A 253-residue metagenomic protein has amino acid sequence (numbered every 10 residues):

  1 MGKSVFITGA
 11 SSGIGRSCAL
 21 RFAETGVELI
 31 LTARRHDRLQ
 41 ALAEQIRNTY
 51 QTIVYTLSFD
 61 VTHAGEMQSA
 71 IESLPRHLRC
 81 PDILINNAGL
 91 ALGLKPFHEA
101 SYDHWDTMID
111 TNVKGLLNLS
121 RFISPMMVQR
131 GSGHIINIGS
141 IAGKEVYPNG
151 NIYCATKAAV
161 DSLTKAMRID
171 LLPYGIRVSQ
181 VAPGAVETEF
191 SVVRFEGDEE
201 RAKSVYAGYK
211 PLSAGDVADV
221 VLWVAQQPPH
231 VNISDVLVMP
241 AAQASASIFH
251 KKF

Functional and structural regions predicted by a protein language model:
S11-S12: Conserved glycine-rich cofactor-binding loop
V27-A41: Conserved glycine-rich Rossmann-like NAD(P)H-binding loop of the short-chain dehydrogenase/reductase
K95-F97, H104-I109: Substrate-binding pocket helix/loop in short-chain dehydrogenase/reductase
S120, T156: Active-site helix of classical SDR
P125, I169-L172: Alpha-helical segment proximal to the catalytic Tyr-Lys
S140: Residue(s) in the substrate-gating loop at a strand-loop-helix junction that position the organic substrate next
Q180-V181, E200-S247: C-terminal helical subdomain
